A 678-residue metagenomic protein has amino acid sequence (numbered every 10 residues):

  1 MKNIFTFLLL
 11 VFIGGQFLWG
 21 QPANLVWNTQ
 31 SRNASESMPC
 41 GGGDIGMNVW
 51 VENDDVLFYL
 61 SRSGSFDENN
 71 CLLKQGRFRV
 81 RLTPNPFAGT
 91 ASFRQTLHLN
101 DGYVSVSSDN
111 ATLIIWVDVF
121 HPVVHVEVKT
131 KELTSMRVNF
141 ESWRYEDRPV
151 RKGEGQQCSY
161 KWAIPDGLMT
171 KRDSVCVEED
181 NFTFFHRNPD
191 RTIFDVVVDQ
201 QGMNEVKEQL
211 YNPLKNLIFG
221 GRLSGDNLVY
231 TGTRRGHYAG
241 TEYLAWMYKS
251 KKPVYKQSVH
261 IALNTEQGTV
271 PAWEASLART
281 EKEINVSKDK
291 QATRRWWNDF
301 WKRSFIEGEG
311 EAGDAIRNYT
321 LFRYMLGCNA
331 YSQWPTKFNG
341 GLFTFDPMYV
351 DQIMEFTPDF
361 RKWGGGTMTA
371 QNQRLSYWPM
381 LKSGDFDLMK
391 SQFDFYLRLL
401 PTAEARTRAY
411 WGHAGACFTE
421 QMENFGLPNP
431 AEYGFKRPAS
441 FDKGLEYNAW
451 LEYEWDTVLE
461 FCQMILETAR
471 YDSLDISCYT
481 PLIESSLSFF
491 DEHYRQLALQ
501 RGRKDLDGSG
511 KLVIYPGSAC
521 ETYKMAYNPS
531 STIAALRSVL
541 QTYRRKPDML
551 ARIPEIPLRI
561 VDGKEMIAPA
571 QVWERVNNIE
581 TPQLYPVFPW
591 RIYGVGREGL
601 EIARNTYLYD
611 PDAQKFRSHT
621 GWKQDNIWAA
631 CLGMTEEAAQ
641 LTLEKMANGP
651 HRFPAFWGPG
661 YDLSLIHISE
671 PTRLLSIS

Functional and structural regions predicted by a protein language model:
I4-G15: Sec-dependent N-terminal signal peptides
Q21-F435, I533, Q541, D548-D612 (+1 more regions): Aromatic-residue-lined binding/catalytic grooves and analogous aromatic/hydrophobic interfacial grooves in multimeric
G43, F322, I483, L536 (+5 more regions): Hydrophobic, well-ordered secondary-structure elements that form the walls of internal hydrophobic environments
C328-Q333, T468-S477, F489-G508, G596-R597 (+2 more regions): Secondary-structure transition/capping motifs at alpha-helix termini and the adjoining loop/turn into the next element
F338, F343-G366, F418-T480, D491-M549: The feature captures the catalytic groove of carbohydrate-active enzymes
T344-F345, M354-E355, L512-I514, Y609-L665 (+1 more regions): C-terminal catalytic domain of Rieske-type non-heme iron oxygenases
W378-L381, Q463-R470, S538-T542, R591 (+1 more regions): Short glycine/serine- and small hydrophobic-enriched flexible loop segments
I666-S678: Single conserved hydrophobic/aromatic residue that forms the stacking wall/gate of nucleotide- or nucleobase-binding
